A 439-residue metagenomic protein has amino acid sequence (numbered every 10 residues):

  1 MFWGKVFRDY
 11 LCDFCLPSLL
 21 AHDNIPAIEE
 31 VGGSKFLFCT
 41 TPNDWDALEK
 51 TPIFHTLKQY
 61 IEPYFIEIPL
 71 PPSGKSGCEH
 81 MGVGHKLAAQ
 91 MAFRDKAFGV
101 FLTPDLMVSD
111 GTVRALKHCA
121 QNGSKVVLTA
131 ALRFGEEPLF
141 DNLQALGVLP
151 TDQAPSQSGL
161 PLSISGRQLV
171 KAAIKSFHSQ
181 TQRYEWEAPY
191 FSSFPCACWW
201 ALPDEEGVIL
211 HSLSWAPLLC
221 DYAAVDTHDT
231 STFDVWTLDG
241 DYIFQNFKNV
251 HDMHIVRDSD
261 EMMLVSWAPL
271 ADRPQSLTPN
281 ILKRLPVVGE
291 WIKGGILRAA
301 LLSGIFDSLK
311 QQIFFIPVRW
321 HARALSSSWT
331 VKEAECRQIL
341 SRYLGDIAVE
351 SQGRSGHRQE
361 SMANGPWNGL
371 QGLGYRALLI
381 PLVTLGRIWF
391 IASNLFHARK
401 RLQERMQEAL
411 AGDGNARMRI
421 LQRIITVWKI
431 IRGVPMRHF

Functional and structural regions predicted by a protein language model:
M1, L19, K35-F38: Hydrophobic targeting segments
V6-I25: Short, well-formed alpha-helical segments that are part of the catalytic scaffolds of diverse glycosyltransferases
I28-N43: Short beta-strand/loop segment that forms part of the nucleotide-sugar
T41-A97: Active-site-proximal specificity loops/subdomain of glycosyltransferases
C78, V108-L270: Conserved catalytic core of nucleotide-sugar-dependent glycosyltransferases
D95-S109: Short beta-strand-to-loop acidic/aromatic patch adjacent to the donor-nucleotide binding site
D204-M362: Long C-terminal appendages of very large multidomain proteins
E350-F439: Membrane-proximal basic amphipathic "stem/tether" segments
